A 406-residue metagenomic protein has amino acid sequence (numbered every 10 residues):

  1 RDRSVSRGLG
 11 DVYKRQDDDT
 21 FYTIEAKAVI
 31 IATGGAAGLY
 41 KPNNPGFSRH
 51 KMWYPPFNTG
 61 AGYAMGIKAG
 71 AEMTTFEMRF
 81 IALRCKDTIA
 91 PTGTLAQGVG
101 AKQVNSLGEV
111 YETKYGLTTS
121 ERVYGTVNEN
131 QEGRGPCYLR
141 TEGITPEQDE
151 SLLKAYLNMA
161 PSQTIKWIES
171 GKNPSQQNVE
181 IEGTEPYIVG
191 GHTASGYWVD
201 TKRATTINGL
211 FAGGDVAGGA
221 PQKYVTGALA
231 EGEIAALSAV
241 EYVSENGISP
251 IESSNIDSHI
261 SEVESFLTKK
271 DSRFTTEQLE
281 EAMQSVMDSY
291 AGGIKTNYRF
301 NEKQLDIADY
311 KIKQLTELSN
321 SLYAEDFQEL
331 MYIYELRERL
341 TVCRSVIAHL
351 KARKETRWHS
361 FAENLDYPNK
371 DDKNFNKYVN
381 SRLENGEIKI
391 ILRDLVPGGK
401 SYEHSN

Functional and structural regions predicted by a protein language model:
R1, R7, T75-Y224, L229 (+1 more regions): Mobile, glycine/GP-rich and aromatic-enriched active-site lid/loop segments adjacent to catalytic centers
D2-R3, G8-Q16: Conserved small/polar residues in nucleotide/adenosyl-binding loops
D19-A28, T206: Core beta-strand elements of the Rossmann-like FAD/NAD(P) dinucleotide-binding domain in flavoenzyme oxidoreductases
A26-A28, A32-T33, G213-G214, H349: Short, well-ordered coil/turn residues at beta-beta hairpins and beta-strand->alpha-helix junctions within
I31-A90, V225-S238: Glycine-rich loop(s) and the adjacent beta-strand/alpha-helix scaffold that form part
G213, A217-I251: A conserved active-site cap/scaffold subdomain adjacent to cofactor or substrate pockets
S244-E325: Long, amphipathic alpha-helical stalk/connector segments used for oligomerization, subunit docking, or mechanical
